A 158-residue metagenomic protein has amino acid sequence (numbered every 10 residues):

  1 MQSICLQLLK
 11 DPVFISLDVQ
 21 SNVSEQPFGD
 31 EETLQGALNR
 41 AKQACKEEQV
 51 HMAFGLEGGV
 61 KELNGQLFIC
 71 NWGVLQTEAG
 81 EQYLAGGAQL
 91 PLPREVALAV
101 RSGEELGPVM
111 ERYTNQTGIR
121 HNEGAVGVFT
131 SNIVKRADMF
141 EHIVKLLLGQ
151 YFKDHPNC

Functional and structural regions predicted by a protein language model:
M1-L9: N-terminal beta1-alpha1 ligand-phosphate binding loop
Q2, V13, L17, L56-G58: Glycine-rich beta-strand-to-loop/alpha-helix junction loops that act as flexible
I4, L17-V19, G73: Intervening/peripheral non-core polypeptide segments
K10-S24: A short beta-strand-loop structural module common to alpha/beta enzyme folds
Q26-C158: Anionic-ligand binding patches
